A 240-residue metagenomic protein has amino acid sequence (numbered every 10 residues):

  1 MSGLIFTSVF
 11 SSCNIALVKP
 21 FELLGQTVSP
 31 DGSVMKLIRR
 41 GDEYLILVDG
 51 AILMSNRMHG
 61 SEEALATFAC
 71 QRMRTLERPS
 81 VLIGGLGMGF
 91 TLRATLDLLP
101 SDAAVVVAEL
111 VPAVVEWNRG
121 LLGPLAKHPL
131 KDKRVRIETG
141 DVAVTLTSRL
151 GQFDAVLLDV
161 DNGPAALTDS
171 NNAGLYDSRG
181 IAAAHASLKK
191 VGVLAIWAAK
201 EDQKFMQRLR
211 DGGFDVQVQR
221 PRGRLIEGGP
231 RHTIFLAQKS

Functional and structural regions predicted by a protein language model:
V9-L45: N-terminal auxiliary segments of SAM/dcSAM-dependent transferases
K36-D49, L53-H59, A64: S-adenosyl-L-methionine
H59-L188, I196-A199, G212, Q217-F235: The AdoMet/dcAdoMet-binding core of the Class I SAM-like
M206-R208: Rossmann-fold NAD(P)-binding glycine/threonine-rich loop
L236-S240: C-terminal lobe and adjacent flexible extensions of AdoMet/dcAdoMet transferase-like proteins
